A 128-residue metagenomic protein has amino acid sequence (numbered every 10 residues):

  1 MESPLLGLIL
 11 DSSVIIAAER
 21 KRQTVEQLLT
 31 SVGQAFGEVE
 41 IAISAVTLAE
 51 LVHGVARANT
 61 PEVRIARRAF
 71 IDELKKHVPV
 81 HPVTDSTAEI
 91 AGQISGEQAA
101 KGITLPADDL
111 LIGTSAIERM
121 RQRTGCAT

Functional and structural regions predicted by a protein language model:
M1-I43, A56-D72: Short, well-structured N-terminal submotif of metal-dependent ribonuclease cores
E2-L6, H53, H77-C126: Active-site neighborhoods of divalent-metal-dependent phosphate/nucleic-acid chemistry enzymes
L10-D11, S44, L105-P106, A127-T128: Histidine- and aromatic-rich ligand-binding microenvironments
I15, L48-L51, A88: A generic structural signal for short hydrophobic patches within well-formed alpha-helices
E19, E50, E118: Acidic-residue sensor for enzyme active/binding pockets
T24-Q27, V63, V83, I103 (+1 more regions): Short linear functional motifs in flexible/disordered or boundary regions
I43-V46, L111: Aromatic- and histidine-enriched alpha-helix N-cap/loop-to-helix transition segments that scaffold the rims
